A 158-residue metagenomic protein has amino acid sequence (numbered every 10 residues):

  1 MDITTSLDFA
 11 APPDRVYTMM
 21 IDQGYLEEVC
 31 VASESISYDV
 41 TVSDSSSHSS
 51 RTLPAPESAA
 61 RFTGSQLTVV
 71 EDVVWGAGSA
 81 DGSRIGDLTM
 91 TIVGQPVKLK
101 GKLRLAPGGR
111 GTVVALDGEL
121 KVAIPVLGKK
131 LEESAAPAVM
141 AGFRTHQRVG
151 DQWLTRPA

Functional and structural regions predicted by a protein language model:
M1-T52: Hydrophobic ligand-binding cavity/cleft-lining segments
D2-T4, Q66-D72, I85, V97-K102: Short, surface-exposed coil-to-beta transition loops
S6-A10, V74-G76, R104-A106, K121: Generic structural detector for well-ordered beta-strands
E27-E34, D81-G82, Q95-V97: Short secondary-structure junctions
E34-V42, V74-W75, G101-P107: Short amphipathic beta-strand and strand-loop transition segments with alternating hydrophobic
D39-T89: Glycine-rich portal/gate segments that line the openings of hydrophobic small-molecule binding cavities
G76-A77, G128-A158: A conserved amphipathic terminal alpha-helix motif
S83-A136: Beta-strand/loop substructures that line and gate deep hydrophobic ligand-binding cavities in soluble
